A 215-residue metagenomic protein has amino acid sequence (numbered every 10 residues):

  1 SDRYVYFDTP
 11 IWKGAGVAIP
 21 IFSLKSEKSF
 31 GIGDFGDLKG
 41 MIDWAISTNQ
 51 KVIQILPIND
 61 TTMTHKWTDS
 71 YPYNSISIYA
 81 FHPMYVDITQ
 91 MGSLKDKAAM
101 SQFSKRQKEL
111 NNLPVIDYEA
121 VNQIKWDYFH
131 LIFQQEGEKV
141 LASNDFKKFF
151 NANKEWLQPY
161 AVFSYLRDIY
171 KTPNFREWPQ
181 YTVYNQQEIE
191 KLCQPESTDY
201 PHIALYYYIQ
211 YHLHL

Functional and structural regions predicted by a protein language model:
D2-W12: N-terminal carbohydrate-binding accessory modules
P10-L215: Acidic/aromatic-lined carbohydrate-recognition and catalytic surfaces of CAZymes acting on diverse glycans
